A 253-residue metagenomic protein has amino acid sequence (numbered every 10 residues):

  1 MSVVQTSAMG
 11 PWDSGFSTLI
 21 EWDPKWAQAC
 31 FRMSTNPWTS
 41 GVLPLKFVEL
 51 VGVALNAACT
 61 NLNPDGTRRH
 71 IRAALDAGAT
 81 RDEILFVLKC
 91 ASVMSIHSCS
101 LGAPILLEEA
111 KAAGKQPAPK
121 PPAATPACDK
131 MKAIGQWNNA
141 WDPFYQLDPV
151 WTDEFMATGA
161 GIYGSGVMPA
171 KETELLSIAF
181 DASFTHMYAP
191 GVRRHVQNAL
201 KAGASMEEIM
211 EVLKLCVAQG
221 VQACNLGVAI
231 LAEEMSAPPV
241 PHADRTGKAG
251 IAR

Functional and structural regions predicted by a protein language model:
M1-F47, D76, C99-E172, R193 (+2 more regions): Acidic, glycine/proline-rich low-complexity segments that act as flexible tails and inter-domain linkers
L45-L50, R81-F86, A170-L175, E207-E211: Alpha-helical scaffolds flanking conserved acidic
V48-N63, T173-Y188: Amphipathic, charged-and-aliphatic alpha-helical interface segments that function as noncatalytic docking
N56-C59, D65, R81, C90-V93 (+2 more regions): Structured binding/interaction patches within domain cores
C59-D65, I96-C99, F184-P190, V221-A223: Short helix-coil transition sites and intra-membrane helix breaks within transmembrane domains of multi-pass
D65-I84, P190-I209: Mid-chain, well-packed structural core segment of small domains
L85-P104: Hydrophobic, ordered structural segments
